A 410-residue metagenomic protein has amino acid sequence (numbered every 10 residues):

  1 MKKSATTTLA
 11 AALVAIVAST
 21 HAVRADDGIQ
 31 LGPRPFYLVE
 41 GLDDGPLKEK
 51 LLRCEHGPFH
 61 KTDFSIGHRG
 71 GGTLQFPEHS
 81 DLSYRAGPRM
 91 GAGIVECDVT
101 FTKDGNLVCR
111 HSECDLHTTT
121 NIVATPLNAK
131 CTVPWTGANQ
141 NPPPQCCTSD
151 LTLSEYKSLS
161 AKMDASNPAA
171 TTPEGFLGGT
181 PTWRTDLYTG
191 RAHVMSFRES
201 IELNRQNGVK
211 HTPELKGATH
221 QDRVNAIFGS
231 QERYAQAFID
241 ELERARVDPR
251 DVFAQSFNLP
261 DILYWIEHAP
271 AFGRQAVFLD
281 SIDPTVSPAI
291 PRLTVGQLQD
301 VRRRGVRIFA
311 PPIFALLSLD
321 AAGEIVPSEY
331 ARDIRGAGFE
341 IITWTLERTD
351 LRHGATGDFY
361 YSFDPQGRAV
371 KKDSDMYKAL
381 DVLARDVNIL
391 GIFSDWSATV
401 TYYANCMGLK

Functional and structural regions predicted by a protein language model:
M1-L9: Bacterial N-terminal signal peptides that target proteins for export
A10-A18: Bacterial N-terminal signal peptides
V23-K410: Phosphate-group recognition and catalysis centered on beta-loop-alpha active-site segments
